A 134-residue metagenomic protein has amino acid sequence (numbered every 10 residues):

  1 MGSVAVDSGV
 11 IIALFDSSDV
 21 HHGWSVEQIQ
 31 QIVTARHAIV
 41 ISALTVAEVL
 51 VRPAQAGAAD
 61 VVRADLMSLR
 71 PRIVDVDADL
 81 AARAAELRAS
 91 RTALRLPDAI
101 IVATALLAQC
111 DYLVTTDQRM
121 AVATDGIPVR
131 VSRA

Functional and structural regions predicted by a protein language model:
M1-S3, V102-A134: Acidic, PIN/NYN-like endoribonuclease modules and their adjacent C-terminal/linker elements
M1-V40, P53-A64, Q118, R130-A134: Short, well-structured N-terminal submotif of metal-dependent ribonuclease cores
V6, V40-I41, D75, L96 (+1 more regions): Short beta-strand scaffold positions
V10, T45, L80, I100-I101 (+1 more regions): Alpha-helix capping/helix-boundary segments
S17, R70-R91: Acidic catalytic patch
T34-I39, P71-R72, L107-Y112: Short active-site oxyanion
